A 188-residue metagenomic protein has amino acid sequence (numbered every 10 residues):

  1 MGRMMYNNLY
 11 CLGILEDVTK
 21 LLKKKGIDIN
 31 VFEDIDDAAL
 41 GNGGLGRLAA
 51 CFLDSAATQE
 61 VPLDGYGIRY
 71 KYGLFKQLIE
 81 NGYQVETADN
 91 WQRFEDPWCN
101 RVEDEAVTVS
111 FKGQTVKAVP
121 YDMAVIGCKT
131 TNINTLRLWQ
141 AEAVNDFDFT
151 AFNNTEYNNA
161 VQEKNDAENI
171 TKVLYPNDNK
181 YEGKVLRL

Functional and structural regions predicted by a protein language model:
M1-L188: A conserved ligand/cofactor-binding region detector
